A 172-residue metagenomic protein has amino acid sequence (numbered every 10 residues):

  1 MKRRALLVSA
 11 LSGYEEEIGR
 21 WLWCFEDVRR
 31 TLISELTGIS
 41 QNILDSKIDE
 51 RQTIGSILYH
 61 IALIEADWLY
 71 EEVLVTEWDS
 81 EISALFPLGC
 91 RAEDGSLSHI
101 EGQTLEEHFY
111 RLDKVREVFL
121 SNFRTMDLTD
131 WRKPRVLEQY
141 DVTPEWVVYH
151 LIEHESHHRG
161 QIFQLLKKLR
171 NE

Functional and structural regions predicted by a protein language model:
K2-L11, I18, L22-E26, I33 (+2 more regions): Short, contiguous alpha-helical
A10-G13, S98-I100: A short alpha-helix capping/helix-coil boundary motif
E16, Q103, E107, T143: Short, conserved clusters of charged catalytic residues that mark active-site and nucleotide-handling motifs
F25, R29-L32, L36, L112 (+1 more regions): Hydrophobic alpha-helical core bundles mediating ligand binding, dimerization, or RNAP-core interactions
R91-W131, Y149-L151: Acidic/histidine-rich alpha-helical segments that form the ligand environment of transition-metal centers
